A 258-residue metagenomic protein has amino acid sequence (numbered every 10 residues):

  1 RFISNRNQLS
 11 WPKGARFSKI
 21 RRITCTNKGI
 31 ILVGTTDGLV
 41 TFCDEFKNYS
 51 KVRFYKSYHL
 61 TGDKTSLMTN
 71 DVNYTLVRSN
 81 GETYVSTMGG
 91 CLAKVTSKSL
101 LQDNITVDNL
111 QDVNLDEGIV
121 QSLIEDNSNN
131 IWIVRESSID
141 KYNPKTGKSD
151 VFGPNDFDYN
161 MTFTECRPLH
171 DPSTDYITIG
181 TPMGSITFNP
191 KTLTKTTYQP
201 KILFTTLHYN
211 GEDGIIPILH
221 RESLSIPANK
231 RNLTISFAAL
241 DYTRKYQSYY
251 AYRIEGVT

Functional and structural regions predicted by a protein language model:
R1-T258: Carboxylate-rich, polar loop motifs that coordinate divalent cations or form catalytic acidic clusters
